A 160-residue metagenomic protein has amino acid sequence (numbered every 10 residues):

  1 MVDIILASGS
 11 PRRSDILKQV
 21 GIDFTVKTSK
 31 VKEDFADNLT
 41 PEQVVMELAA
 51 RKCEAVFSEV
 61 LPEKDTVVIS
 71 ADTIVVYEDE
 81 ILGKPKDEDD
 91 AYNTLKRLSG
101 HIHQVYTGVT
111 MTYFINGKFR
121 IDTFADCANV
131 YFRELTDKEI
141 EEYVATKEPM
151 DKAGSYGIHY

Functional and structural regions predicted by a protein language model:
V2-I5, K18, P41-Y160: Anionic-ligand binding patches
D3-K27: N-terminal G-site helix/loop of the GST-like fold
R12, K32-D34, G117: Surface-exposed, flexible loop/turn segments at secondary-structure boundaries
G21-N38, I121-C127: Short glycine-rich, Thr/Ser-proximal phosphate-binding strand/loop in the N-terminal lobe of ATP-dependent enzymes
